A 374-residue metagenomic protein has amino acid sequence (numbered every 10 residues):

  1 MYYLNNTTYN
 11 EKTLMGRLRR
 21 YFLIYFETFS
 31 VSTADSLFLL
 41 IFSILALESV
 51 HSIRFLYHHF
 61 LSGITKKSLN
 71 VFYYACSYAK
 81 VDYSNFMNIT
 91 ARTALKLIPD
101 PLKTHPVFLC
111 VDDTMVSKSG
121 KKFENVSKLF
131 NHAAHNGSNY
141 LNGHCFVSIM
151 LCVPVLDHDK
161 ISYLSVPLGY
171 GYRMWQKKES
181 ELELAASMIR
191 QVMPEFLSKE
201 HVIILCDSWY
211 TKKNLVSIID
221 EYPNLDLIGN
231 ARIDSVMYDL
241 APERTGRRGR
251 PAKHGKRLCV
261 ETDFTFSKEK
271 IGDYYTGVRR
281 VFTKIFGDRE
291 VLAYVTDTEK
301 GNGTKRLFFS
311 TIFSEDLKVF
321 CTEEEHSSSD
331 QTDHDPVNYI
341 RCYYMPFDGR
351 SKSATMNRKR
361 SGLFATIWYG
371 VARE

Functional and structural regions predicted by a protein language model:
M1-M87: Gly/serine-rich nucleotide phosphate-binding loop at the start of the catalytic core of nucleotide/ADP-ribose-handling
M1-Y25, F42, T104, K122 (+1 more regions): Single, function-defining residue in the core of a domain
E27-L37, N136-N142, T366-E374: Structural motif
S43, S77-S162, Y274-F282: Active-site-proximal, Lys/Arg-enriched surface segment that forms a nucleic-acid-binding/basic interface patch
L47, M115-S117, D207-K212: Gly/Ser/Thr-rich loops at beta-strand to alpha-helix junctions that form or flank small-molecule/cofactor-binding
H59, T93-L97, S187-E195: A generic secondary-structure signal
L61-T65, P101-L102, P223: Short, charged helix-to-loop "capping" segments that act as catalytic/coupling loops
